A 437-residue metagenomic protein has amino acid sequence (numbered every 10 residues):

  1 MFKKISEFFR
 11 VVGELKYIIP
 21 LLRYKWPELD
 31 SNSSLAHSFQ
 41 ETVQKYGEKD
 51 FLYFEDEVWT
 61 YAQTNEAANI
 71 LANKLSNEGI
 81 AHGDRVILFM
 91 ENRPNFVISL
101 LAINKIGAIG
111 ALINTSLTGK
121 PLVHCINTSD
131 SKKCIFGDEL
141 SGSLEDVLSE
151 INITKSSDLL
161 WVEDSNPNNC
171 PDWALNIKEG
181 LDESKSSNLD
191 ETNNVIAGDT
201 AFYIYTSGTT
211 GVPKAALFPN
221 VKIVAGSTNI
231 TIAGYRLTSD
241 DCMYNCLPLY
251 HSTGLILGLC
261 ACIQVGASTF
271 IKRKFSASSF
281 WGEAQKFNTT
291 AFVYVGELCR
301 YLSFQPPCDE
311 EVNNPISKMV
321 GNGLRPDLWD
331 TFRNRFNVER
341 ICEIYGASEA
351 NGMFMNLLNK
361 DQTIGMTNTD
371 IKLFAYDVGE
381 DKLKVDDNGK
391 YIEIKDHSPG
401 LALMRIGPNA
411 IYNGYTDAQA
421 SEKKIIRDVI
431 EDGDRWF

Functional and structural regions predicted by a protein language model:
M1-E7, N77-E78, L101, K105-G180 (+1 more regions): Structural core segment of the AMP-binding/adenylate-forming
P27-Q40, E48-R93, V97-L101, T118-N127 (+2 more regions): Conserved AMP-binding/adenylate-forming core of the ANL superfamily
S33, F89, I392-F437: Conserved ATP-binding/catalytic segment of the ANL
E48, W161, D182-Y205, V212 (+1 more regions): Conserved pre-ATP/AMP-binding loop-to-beta segment of ANL
T60-A62, N194, A201-A225: Conserved AMP-binding A3 loop
N65-L71, A216-T238, C246, I256 (+1 more regions): Conserved structural elements of the adenylate-forming
V224-C242, Y250-T290: Conserved AMP-binding/adenylation subdomain of ANL enzymes
Q264, K286-Y294, S303-V378, I411-Y412 (+1 more regions): Gly/Ser/Thr-rich phosphate-binding loop
